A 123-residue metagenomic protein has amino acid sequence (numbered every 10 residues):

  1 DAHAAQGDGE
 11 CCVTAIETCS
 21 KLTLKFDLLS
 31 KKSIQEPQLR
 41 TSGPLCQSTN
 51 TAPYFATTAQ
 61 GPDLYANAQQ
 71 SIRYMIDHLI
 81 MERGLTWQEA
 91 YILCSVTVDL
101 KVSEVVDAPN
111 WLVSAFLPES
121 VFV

Functional and structural regions predicted by a protein language model:
D1-L64: Conserved mixed alpha/beta catalytic, RNA-binding, or beta-rich assembly cores of soluble enzyme, regulatory
T14, V102-D107: Short proline/glycine-enriched turn/loop segments at secondary-structure junctions
E17-K21, S95, A108: A generic structural signal for short, non-catalytic loop/turn and secondary-structure boundary residues
D27-L29, L93, F116-P118: Generic beta-strand/beta-sheet core signal
T57-V96, K101: Alpha/propeptide regions of enzymes that mature by internal proteolysis
A108-V123: Long, compositionally biased
